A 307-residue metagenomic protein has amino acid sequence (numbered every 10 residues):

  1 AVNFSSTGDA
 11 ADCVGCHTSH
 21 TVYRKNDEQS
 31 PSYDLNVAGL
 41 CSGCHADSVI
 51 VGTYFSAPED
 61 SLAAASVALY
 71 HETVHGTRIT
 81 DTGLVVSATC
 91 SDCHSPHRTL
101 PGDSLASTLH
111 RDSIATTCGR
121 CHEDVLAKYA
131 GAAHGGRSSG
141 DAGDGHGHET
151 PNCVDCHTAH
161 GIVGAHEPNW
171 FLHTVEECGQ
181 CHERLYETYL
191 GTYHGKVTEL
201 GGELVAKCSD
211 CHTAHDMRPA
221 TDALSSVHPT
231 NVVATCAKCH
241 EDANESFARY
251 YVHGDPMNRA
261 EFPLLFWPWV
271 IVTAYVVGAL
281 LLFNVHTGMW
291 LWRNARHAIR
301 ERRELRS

Functional and structural regions predicted by a protein language model:
A1-S307: Short sequence/structural segments immediately N-terminal
